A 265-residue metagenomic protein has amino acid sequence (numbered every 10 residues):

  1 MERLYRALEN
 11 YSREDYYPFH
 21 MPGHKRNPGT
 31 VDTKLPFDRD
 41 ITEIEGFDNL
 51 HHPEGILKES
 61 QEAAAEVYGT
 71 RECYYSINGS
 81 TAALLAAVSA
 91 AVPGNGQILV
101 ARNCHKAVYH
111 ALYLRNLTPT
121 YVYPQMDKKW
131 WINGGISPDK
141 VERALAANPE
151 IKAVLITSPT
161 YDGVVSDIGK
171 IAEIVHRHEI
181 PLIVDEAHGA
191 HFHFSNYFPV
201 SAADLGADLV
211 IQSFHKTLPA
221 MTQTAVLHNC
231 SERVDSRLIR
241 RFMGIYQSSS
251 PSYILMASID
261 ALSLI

Functional and structural regions predicted by a protein language model:
M1-G55: N-terminal "arm"/small-domain region of PLP-dependent enzymes with the aminotransferase-like
L4-E9, V31, T70, S80-I265: Conserved PLP-enzyme active-site core in the AAT-like
P36-S80: Conserved N-terminal alpha-helix of the aminotransferase class I/II PLP-enzyme fold
